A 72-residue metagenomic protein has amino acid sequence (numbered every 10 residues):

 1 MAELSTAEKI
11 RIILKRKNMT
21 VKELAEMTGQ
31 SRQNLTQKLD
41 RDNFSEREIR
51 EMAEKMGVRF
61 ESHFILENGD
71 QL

Functional and structural regions predicted by a protein language model:
M1-M19, E23: A short, Lys/Arg-rich alpha-helix, primarily the initiator
R16, M27, K55: Residues within the alpha-helical elements of helix-turn-helix
G29-F44: Recognition helix of helix-turn-helix/homeodomain-like DNA-binding domains that insert into the DNA major groove
R41-E54: Short, basic-rich loop-to-helix N-cap that marks the start of a DNA-contacting helix
G57-L72: Short C-terminal boundary/hinge segments that cap the last helix of small helical domains
